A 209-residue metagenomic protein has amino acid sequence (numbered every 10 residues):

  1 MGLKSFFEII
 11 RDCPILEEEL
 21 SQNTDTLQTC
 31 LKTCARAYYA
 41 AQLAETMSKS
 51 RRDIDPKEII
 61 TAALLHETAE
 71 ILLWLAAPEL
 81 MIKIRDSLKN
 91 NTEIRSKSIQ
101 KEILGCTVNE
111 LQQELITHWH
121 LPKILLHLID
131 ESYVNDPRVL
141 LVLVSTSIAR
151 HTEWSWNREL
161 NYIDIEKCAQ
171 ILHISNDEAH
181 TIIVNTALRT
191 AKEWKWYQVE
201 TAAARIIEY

Functional and structural regions predicted by a protein language model:
M1-L16, L64-L73, A77: Hydrophobic, amphipathic alpha-helical faces that serve as interaction scaffolds
I9-D12, R36-L43: Amphipathic, well-ordered alpha-helical segments in soluble domains
S21-T33, Q42-E45, D53-Y209: Metal-dependent nucleotide-binding catalytic modules
